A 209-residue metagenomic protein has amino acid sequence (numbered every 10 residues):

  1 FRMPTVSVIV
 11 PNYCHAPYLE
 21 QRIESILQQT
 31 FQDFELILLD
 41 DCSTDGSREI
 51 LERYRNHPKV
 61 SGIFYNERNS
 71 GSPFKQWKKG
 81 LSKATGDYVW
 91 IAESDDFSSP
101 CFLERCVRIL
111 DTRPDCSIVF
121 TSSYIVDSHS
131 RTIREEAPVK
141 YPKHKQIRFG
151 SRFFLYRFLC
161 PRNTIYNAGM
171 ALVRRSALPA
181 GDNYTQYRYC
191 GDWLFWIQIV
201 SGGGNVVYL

Functional and structural regions predicted by a protein language model:
P4-V6, L27-L38, G46, P58-G62: Short loop->beta transition adjacent to catalytic acidic/histidine clusters or analogous donor-positioning motifs
V8, S82, S99, T121 (+1 more regions): Conserved nucleotide-sugar donor-binding catalytic segment
H15-Q28: Short, well-formed alpha-helical segments that are part of the catalytic scaffolds of diverse glycosyltransferases
E20, D45-R53, F97, C101: Acidic helix N-cap motif at the loop->helix transition within catalytic regions of sugar-transfer enzymes
S25, D40-E49, R68-S70, E93: A conserved acidic beta->alpha catalytic loop
N66-A84, F97: Glycine-rich, basic loop-to-helix element that forms the pyrophosphate-binding segment of sugar-nucleotide handling
V89: Short aromatic/hydrophobic "clamp" motif used to bind/position activated sugar donors
C101-P138: Conserved donor NDP-sugar-binding/catalytic core segment of glycosyltransferases
